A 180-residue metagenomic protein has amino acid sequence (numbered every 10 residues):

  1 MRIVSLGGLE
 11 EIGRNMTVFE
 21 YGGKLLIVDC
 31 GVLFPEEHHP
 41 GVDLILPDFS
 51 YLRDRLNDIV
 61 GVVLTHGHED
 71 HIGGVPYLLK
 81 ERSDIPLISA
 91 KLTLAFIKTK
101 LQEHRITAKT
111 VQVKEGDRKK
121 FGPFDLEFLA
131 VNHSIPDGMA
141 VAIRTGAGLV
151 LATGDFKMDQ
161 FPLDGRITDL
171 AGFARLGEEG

Functional and structural regions predicted by a protein language model:
M1-V63, H68-G180: His/Asp/Glu-rich metal-coordinating catalytic cores of metallo-dependent phosphodiesterases/hydrolases acting on
